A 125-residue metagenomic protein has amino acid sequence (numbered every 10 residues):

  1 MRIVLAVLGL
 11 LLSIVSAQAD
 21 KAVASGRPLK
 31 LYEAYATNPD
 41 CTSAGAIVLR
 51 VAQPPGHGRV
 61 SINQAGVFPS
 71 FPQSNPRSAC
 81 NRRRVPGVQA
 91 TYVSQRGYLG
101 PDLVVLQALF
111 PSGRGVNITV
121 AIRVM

Functional and structural regions predicted by a protein language model:
L5-S13: Bacterial N-terminal signal peptides
V15-A19: Sec/Tat signal peptide C-region and signal peptidase I cleavage site
D20-K21, Y32, A36, S112-M125: C-terminal edge beta-strand
P28-C41, I47-A52, L106: Core beta-strand segments of extracellular beta-sandwich domains
C41-R84: Surface-exposed or secretory-pathway low-complexity segments enriched in glycine-proline and Ser/Thr/acidic residues
V48, L103, N117-A121: Well-ordered beta-strand positions in beta-sheet-rich domains
S78-R96: Contiguous, well-folded functional domains in the mature portion of proteins
A90-Y92, Y98-P111: A short beta-strand micro-motif common to beta-rich folds, especially ectodomain repeats
